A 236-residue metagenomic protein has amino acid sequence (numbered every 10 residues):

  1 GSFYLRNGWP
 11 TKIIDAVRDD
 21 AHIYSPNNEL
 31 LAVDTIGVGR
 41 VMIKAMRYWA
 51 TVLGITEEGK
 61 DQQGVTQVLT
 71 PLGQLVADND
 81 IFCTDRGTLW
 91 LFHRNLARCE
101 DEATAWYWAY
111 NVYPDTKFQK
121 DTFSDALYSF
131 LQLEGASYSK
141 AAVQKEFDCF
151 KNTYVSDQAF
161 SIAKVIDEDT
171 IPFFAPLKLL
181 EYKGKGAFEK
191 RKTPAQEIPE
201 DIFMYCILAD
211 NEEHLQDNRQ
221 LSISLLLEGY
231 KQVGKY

Functional and structural regions predicted by a protein language model:
G1-Y236: Donor-sugar nucleotide-binding helix/loop cap in glycosyltransferases
